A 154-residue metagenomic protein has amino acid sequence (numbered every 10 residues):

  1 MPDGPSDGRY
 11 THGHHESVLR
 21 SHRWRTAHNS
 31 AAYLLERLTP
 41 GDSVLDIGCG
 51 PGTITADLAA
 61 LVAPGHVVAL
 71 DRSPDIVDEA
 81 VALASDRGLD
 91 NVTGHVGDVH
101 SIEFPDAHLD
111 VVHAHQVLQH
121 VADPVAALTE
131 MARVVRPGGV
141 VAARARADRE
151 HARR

Functional and structural regions predicted by a protein language model:
D7-R25: Class I SAM-dependent methyltransferase Rossmann-like catalytic core, especially the SAM/SAH-binding loop
W24-P40, D57, L61: Conserved alpha-helix/loop element of class I SAM-dependent methyltransferases that forms part of the SAM/SAH-binding
T39, A63, V121-A122, V135-P137: Helix-to-beta-strand junctions that scaffold the AdoMet/dcAdoMet cofactor pocket in Class I SAM-dependent enzymes
S43-I47, P51-S101, A126: Class I SAM-dependent methyltransferase SAM/SAH-binding core
H100-V111: A short acidic, Gly/Pro-enriched loop at the edge of an enzyme's catalytic core that lines a small-molecule cofactor
D110-D123: A short SAM/SAH-binding and catalytic strip from SAM-dependent methyltransferases
V125-V140: A short glycine-rich, Lys/Arg-flanked "PGG" loop and its adjoining helix->strand segment in the class I
V140-R154: Conserved class I S-adenosyl-L-methionine
